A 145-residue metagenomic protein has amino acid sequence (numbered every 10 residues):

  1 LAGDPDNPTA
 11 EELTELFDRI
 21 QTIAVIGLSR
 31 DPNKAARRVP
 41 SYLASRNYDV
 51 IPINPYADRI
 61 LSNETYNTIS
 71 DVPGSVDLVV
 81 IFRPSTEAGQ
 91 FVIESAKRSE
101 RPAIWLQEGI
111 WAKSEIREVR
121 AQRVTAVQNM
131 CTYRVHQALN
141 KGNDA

Functional and structural regions predicted by a protein language model:
L1-R19: Short N-terminal or domain-adjacent regulatory/targeting segments
A24-I26: Conserved beta-strand elements of the Class I
S29-N33, P40-L61: NAD(P)-binding Rossmann-fold cofactor-contacting core
R46-Y48, R98-A103, Q122-V124: A short helix->loop->beta-strand "cap" motif at the edges of active sites that frequently abuts
D49-V80: Helix-adjacent hinge/juxtasegments
I69-G109: Mid-chain, well-packed structural core segment of small domains
E108-H136: Rossmann-fold NAD(P)-binding glycine/threonine-rich loop
R134-A145: A charged, well-structured terminal subsegment
